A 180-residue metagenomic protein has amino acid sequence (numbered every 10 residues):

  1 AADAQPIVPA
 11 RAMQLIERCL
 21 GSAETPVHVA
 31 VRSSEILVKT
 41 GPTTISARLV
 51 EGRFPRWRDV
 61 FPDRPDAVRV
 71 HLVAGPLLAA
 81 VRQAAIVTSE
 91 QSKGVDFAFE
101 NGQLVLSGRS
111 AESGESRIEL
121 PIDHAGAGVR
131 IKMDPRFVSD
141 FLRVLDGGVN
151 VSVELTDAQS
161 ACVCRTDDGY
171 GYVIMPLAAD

Functional and structural regions predicted by a protein language model:
A1-V50, D63-D180: DNA polymerase processivity clamps
R56-D59: Specificity-determining recognition surfaces
